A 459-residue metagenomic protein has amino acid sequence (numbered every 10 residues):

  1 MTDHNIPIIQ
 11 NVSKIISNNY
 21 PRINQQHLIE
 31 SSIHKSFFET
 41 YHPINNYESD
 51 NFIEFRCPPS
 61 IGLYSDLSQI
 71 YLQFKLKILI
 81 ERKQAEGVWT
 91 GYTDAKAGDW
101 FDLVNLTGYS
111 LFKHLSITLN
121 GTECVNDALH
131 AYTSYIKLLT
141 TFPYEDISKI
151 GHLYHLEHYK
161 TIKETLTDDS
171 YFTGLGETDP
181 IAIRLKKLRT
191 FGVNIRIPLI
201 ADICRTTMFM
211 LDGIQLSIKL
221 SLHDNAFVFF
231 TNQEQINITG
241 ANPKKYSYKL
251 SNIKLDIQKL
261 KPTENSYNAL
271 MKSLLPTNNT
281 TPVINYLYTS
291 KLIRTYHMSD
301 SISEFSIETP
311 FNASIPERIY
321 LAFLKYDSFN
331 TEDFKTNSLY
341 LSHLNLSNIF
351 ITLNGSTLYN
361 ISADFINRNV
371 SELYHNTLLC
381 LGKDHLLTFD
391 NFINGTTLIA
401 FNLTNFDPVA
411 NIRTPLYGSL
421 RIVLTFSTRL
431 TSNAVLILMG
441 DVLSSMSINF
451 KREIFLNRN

Functional and structural regions predicted by a protein language model:
M1-N459: Short, low-complexity Pro/Thr/Gly
